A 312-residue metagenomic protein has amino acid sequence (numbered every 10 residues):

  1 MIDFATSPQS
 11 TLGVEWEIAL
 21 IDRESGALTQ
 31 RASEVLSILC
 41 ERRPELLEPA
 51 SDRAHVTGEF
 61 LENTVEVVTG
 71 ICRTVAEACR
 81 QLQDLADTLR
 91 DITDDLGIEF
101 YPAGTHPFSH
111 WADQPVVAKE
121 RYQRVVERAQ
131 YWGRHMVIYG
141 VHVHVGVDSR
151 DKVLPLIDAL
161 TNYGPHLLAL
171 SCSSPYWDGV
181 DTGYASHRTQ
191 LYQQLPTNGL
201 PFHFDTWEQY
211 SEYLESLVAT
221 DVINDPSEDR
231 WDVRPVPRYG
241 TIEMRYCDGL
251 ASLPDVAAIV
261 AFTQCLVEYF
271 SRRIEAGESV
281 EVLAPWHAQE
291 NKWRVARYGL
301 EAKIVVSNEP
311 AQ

Functional and structural regions predicted by a protein language model:
M1-L96, V125, Y131, Y192-Q312: C-terminal accessory/tail domains of diverse enzymes
L89, W111-D113: Active-site beta->alpha loop and helix N-cap motifs at the rims of alpha/beta catalytic domains
F100: A glycine-rich, hydrophobic loop/mini-helix early in the fold
A103, P107, W111, E120 (+3 more regions): Metal-dependent DNA replication initiation modules
P115-V117: A short, contiguous, amphipathic alpha-helix enriched in charged residues
